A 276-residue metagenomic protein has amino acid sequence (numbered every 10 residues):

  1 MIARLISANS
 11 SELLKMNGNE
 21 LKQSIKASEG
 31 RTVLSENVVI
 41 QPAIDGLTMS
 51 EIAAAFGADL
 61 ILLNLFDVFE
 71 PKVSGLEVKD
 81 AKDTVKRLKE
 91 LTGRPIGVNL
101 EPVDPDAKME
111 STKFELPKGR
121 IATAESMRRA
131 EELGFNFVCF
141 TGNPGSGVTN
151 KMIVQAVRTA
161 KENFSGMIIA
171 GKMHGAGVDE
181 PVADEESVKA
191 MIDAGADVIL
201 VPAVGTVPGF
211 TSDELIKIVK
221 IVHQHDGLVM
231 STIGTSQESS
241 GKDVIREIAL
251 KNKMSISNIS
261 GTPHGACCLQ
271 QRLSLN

Functional and structural regions predicted by a protein language model:
M1-G30, P42, Q224, G265-N276: N-terminal charge/polar-biased segments
M1-K15, N37-V154, M167-E185, I192 (+1 more regions): Active-site beta->alpha loop and helix N-cap motifs at the rims of alpha/beta catalytic domains
E20-Q23, D83-R87, E125-R129, V154-E162 (+3 more regions): Alpha-helical scaffolding segments of alpha/beta enzyme cores, especially the outer helices of TIM-barrel or partial
L47-E51, V178-M191, Q237-S257: Catalytic cores of alpha/beta
V73-V85, I218, V222, G265-N276: C-terminal helical cap(s) of enzyme catalytic domains, especially alpha/beta-barrels
L200-K220: A beta-strand-loop signature enriched in Asp, Gly, Thr, and Trp that corresponds to the sialidase/neuraminidase Asp-box
F210-E214, G241-A249, Q271-L275: Histidine/acidic-residue-rich catalytic or RNA/ligand-binding cores of hydrolases and nuclease-related proteins
H223-E238: Active-site clefts of carbohydrate-active enzymes
